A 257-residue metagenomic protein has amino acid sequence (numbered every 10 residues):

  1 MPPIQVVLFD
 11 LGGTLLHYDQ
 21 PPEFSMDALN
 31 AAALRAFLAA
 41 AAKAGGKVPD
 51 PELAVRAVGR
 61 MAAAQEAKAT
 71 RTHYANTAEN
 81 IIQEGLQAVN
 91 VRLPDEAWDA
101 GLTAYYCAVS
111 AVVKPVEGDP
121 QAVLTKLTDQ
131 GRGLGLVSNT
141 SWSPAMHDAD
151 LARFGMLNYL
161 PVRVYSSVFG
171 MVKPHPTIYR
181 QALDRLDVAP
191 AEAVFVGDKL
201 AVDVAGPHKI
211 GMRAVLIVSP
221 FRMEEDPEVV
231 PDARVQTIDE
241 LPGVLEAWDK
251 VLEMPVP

Functional and structural regions predicted by a protein language model:
M1-F9, F24, A28, A39-P51 (+3 more regions): Asp-based, Mg2+/Mn2+-dependent phosphohydrolase catalytic module
G12, H17-K68: Conserved phosphoryl-transfer catalytic core
P21, S25, T70, Y74 (+3 more regions): Conserved aromatic-histidine-acidic binding/catalytic patches
A28-L38, A75-E84, S141-W142: Short acidic alpha-helix initiation/capping motifs at coil-to-helix transition points, especially at protein N-termini
K43-A104: A metal-dependent, Asp-based hydrolase signature
Y105-V113: Surface-exposed cleft-lining segments at the edges of enzyme active sites
V112, Q130-G131: Structured helix-beta-strand junction loops
V116-P120: A short, well-structured juxtamembrane/interface segment
